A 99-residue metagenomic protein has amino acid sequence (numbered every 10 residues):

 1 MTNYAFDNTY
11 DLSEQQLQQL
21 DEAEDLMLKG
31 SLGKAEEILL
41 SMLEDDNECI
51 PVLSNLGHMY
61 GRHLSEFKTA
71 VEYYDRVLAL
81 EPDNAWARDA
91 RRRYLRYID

Functional and structural regions predicted by a protein language model:
T2-Q18: TPR-adjacent "capping" and linker segments in tetratricopeptide-repeat scaffold/adaptor proteins
T2-Y4, L28-S41, L64-D75, I98-D99: Structural signature of tandem alpha-helical TPR/SEL1-like repeats, specifically the intra-repeat loop/turn
Y10, L40-E44, R76-A79, R96: Conserved structural position within tetratricopeptide repeats
S13-D45: Alpha-helical segment of the N-proximal tetratricopeptide repeat
E24, H58-M59, R93: Residue-level recognition of tetratricopeptide repeat
